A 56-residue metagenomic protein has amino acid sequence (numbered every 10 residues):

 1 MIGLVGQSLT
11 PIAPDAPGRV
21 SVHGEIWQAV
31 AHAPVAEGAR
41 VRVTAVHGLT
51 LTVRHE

Functional and structural regions predicted by a protein language model:
M1-E56: Terminal membrane-proximal soluble interaction domains of membrane-associated proteins
